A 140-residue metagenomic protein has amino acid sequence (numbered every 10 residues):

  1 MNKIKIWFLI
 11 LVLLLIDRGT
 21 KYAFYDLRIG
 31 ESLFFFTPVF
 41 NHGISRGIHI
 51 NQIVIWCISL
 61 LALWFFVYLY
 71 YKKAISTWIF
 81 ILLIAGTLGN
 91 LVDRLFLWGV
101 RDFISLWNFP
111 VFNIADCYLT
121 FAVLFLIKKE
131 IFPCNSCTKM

Functional and structural regions predicted by a protein language model:
M1-M140: Alpha-helical transmembrane bundles and membrane-interface segments of multipass inner-membrane proteins
